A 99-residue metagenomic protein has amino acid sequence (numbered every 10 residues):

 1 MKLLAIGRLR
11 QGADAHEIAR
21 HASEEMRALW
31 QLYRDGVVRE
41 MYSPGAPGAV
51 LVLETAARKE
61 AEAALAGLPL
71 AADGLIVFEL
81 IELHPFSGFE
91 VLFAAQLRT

Functional and structural regions predicted by a protein language model:
M1-T99: Conserved, structured core segments of small domains
